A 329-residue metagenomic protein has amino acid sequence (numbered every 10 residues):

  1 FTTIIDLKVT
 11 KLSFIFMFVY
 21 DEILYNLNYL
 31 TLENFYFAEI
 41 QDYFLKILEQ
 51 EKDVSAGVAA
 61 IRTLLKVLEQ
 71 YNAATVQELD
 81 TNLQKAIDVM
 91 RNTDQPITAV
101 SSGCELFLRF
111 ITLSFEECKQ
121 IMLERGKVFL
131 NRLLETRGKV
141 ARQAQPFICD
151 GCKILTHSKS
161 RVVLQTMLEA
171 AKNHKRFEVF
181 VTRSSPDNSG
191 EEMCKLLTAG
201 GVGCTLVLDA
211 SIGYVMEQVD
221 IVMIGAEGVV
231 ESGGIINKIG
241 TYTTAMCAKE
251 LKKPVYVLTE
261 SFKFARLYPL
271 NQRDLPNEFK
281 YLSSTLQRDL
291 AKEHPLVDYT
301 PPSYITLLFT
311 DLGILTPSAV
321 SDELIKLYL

Functional and structural regions predicted by a protein language model:
T2-D6, V19-M122: Long amphipathic alpha-helical segments
L12-V19: Hydrophobic alpha-helical signal peptides and transmembrane signal-/tail-anchor segments that drive secretory-pathway
F35, L164-Q165, A170-R176, T182-L329: Conserved phosphate- and dinucleotide-binding cores of soluble alpha/beta proteins, encompassing both enzyme active
E39-K46, A59-K66, K85, V89 (+10 more regions): Alpha-helical scaffold segments in soluble metabolic enzymes
Q41-I47, I121-K127, K175-V179, I224-V230: Glycine/charged-rich beta-loop-alpha catalytic/anionic-binding loops adjacent to active sites
L48-V54, Y71, K153-K159, E231-N237: Short, glycine-rich nucleotide/cofactor-binding loops
L79-L164, A170-K172: Long amphipathic N-terminal alpha/beta scaffold segment
V128-L133, C152-K153, V181-S184, E231-I235: Flexible, glycine/proline-enriched loop segments at strand-loop-helix junctions that form or flank small-ligand binding
